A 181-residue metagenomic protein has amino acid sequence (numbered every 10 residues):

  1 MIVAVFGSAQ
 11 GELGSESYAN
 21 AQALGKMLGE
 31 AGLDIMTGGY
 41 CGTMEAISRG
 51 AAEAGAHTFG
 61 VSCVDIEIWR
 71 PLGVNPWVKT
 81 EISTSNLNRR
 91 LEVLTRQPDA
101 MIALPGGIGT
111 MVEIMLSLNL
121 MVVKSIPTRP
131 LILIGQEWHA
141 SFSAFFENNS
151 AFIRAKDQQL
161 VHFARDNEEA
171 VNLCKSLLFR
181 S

Functional and structural regions predicted by a protein language model:
M1-F59: Glycine-rich beta-alpha loop segments
S8-G11, V64-I66, G106-G109: Short glycine-rich anion-binding loops that position phosphate/pyrophosphate groups of nucleotides and phosphorylated
C41-A46, H139-N149: Glycine-rich, charge-decorated loop segments at or immediately adjacent to ligand/cofactor-binding or catalytic sites
G42-A103: Acidic/glycine-enriched connector segments
S62-V64, L104, L120-A144, A155-K156: Short, acidic/small-residue loops that bind anionic groups at enzyme active sites
L87-S125, I132, F179-S181: Active-site/ligand-binding-proximal alpha/beta "capping" segment
R96, R154-S181: A charged, well-structured terminal subsegment
